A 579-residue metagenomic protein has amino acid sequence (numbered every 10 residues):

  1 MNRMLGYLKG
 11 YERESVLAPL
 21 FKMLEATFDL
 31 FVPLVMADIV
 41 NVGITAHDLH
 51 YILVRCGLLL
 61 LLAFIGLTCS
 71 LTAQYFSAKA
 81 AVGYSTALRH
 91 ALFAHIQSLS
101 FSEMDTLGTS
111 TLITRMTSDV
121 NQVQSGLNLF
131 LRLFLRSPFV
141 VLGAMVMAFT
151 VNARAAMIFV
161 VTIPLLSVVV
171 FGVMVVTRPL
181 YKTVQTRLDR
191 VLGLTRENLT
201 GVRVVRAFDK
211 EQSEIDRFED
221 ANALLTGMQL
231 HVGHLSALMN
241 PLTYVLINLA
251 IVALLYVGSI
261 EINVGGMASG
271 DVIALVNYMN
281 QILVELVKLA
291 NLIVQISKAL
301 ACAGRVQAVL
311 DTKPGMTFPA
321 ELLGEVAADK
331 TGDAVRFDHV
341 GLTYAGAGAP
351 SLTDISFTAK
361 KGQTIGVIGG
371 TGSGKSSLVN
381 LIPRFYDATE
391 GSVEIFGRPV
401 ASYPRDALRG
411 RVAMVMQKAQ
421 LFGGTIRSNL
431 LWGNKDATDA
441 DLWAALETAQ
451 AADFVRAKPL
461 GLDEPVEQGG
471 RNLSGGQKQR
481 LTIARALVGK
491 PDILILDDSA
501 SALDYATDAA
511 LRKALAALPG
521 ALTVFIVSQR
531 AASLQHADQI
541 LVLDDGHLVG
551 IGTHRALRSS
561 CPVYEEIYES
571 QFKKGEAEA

Functional and structural regions predicted by a protein language model:
M1-F31, M36, I44-L60, I65 (+15 more regions): Membrane-integrated ABC transporters
G10, E14-T27, D38, T68 (+3 more regions): Transmembrane helices of ABC transporter permease
G10-R13, S98-S102, S118-L131, L135 (+7 more regions): An intracellular "coupling" helix at the cytosolic face of ABC transporter transmembrane type-1 domains
P19, M23-F31, F64-L71, V123-G126 (+5 more regions): Hydrophobic alpha-helical transmembrane bundles that constitute the permease/transmembrane domains of multi-pass
A46-H47, V82, H90-T114, S118-V120 (+5 more regions): Short intracellular "coupling" helices and adjacent cytoplasmic loop segments at the cytosolic face of multi-pass
D48-H50, V54, M147-V161, H231-R305 (+1 more regions): Helix-loop-helix
A327-A579: ABC-type nucleotide-binding domain
